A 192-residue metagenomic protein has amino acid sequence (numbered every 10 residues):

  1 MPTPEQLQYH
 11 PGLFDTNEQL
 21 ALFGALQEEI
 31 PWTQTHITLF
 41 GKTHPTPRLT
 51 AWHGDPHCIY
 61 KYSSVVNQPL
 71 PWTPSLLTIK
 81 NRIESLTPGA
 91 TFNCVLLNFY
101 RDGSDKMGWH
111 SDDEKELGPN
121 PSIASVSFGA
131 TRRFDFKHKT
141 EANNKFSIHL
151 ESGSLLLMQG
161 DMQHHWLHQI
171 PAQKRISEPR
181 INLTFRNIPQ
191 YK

Functional and structural regions predicted by a protein language model:
M1-K192: Non-heme Fe(II) oxygenase metal-center motifs and adjacent flexible, charged/small-residue loops
